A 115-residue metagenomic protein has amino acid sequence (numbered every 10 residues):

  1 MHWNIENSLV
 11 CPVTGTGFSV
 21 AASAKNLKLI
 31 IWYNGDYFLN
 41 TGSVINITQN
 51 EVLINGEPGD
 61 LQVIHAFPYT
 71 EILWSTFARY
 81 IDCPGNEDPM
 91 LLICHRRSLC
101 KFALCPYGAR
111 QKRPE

Functional and structural regions predicted by a protein language model:
M1-T14: Structural detector for short beta-strands of small beta-barrel domains
G15-V20: Short aromatic-glycine-enriched beta-strand elements
A21-I31: Short, structured beta-strand/loop micro-motifs enriched in basic residues and often containing a Trp
K25-N26, D36, V52: Residue-level signature for short turns and capping positions that connect secondary-structure elements
I31, I47, L61-V63: Short capping micro-motif at the N-terminus of alpha-helices
Y33-Q49: Short nucleic-acid-contacting surface segments enriched for D/E, G, S/T with interspersed K/R
N50-Q62: Short, Lys/Arg- and Gly-enriched loop/turn segments at beta-strand edges
G59-E115: Glycine- and charge-enriched low-complexity intrinsically disordered segments
